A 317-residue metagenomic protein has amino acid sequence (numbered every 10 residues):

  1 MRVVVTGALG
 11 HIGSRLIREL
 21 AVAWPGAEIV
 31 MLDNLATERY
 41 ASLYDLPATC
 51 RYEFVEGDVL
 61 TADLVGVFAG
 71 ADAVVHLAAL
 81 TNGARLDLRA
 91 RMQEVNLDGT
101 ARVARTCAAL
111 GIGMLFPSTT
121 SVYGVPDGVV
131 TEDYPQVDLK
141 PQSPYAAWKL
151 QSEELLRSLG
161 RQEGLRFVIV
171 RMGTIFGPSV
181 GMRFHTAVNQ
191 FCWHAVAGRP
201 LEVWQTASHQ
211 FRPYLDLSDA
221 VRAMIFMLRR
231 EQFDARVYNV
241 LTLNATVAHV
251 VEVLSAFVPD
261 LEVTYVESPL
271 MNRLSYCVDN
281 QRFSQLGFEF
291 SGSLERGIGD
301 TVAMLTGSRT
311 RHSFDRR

Functional and structural regions predicted by a protein language model:
V3-A23: N-terminal Rossmann NAD(P)H-binding glycine-rich loop of SDR-like oxidoreductase domains
E56-V95: NAD(P)H-binding glycine-rich loop region in Rossmannoid oxidoreductase-like domains and their noncatalytic homologs
D58, R199-R317: C-terminal substrate-binding subdomain of Rossmann-fold SDR/epimerase-dehydratase oxidoreductases
V74, D87-M114: NAD(P)-cofactor binding segment of oxidoreductase domains
G99-R102, G113, S143, Q151-S152 (+1 more regions): Conserved cofactor-binding/catalytic machinery of classical short-chain dehydrogenase/reductase
A101-Q142: Conserved Rossmann-fold NAD(P)-dependent oxidoreductase catalytic core, especially the SDR/UDP-sugar
G128, E154-R212, L217-R222, L254: NAD(P)-dependent short-chain dehydrogenase/reductase
W148: Active-site helix of classical SDR
